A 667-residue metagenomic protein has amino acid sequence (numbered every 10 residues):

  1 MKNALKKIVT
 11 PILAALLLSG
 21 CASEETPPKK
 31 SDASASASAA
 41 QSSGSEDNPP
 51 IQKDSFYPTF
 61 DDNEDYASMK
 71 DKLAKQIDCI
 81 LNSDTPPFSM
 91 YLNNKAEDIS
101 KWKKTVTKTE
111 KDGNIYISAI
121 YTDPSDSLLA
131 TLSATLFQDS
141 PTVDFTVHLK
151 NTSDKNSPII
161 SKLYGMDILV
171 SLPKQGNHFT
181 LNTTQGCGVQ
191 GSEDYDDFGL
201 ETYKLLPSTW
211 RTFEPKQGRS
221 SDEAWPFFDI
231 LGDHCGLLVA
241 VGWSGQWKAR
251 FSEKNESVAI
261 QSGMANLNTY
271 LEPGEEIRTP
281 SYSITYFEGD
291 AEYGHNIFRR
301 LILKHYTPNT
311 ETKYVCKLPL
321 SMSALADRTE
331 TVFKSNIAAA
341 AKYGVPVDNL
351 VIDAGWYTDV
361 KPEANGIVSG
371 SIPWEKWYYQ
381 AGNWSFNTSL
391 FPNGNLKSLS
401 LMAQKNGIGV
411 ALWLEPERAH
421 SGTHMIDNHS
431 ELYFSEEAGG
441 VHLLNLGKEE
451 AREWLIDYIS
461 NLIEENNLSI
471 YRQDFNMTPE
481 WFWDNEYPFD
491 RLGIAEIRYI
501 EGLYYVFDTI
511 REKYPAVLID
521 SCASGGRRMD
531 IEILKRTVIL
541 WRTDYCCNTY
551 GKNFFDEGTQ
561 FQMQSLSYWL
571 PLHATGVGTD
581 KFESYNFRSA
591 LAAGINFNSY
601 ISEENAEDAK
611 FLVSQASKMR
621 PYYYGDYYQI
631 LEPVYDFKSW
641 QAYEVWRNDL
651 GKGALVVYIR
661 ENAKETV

Functional and structural regions predicted by a protein language model:
M1-V9: Bacterial N-terminal signal peptides that target proteins for export
L18-G20: C-terminal motif of bacterial Sec signal peptides marking the signal peptidase cleavage site
T26-N48: N-terminal, intrinsically disordered, polar/charged segments of Gram-positive cell-envelope systems that serve as
G44-F251, A265, V667: Polysaccharide-binding surfaces and accessory modules of carbohydrate-active proteins
D65-A67, I80, D84, L92 (+2 more regions): Active-site-proximal substrate-binding groove within the catalytic cores of carbohydrate-active enzymes
V147, G274, L350, A403 (+5 more regions): Conserved, mostly hydrophobic/aromatic
T269-E288, L655: Short Pro-Gly-centered flexible turn/kink motifs
V315-S460, I470, E480-F482: Aromatic-lined carbohydrate-binding/catalytic grooves of carbohydrate-active enzymes
